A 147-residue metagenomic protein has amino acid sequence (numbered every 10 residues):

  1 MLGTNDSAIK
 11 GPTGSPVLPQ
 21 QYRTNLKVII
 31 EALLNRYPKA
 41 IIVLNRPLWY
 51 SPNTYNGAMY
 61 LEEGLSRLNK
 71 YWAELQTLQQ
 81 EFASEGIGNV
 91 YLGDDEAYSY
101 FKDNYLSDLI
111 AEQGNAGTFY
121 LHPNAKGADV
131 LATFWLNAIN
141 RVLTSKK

Functional and structural regions predicted by a protein language model:
M1-L2, D6-I9, I41-R46, N89-D94 (+2 more regions): Structural recognition of the beta-strand scaffold that forms the well-ordered cores of secreted hydrolase catalytic
M1-Q21, W49-P52: Oxyanion-hole/transition-state-stabilizing segment in secreted/luminal serine hydrolases and related acyltransferases
G3, K27, E31-P38, Q76 (+2 more regions): Sec-exported extracytoplasmic/periplasmic mature domains
T4-S7, E31-K70: Active-site segments of SGNH/GDSL-like serine hydrolases that catalyze O-acetyl group transfer/hydrolysis on lipids
V17, Q21-V28, A32, S66-T77 (+2 more regions): Extracytoplasmic/secreted proteins, especially bacterial periplasmic and envelope-associated proteins
Y50-E96, A125-D129: Substrate-gating cap/lid alpha-helix
V90-F119: Mobile gating loops/cap/lid regions near enzyme active sites that modulate substrate access
E112-K147: Histidine-centered active-site loop/cap adjacent to the catalytic His in serine esterases/O-acetyl transfer systems
